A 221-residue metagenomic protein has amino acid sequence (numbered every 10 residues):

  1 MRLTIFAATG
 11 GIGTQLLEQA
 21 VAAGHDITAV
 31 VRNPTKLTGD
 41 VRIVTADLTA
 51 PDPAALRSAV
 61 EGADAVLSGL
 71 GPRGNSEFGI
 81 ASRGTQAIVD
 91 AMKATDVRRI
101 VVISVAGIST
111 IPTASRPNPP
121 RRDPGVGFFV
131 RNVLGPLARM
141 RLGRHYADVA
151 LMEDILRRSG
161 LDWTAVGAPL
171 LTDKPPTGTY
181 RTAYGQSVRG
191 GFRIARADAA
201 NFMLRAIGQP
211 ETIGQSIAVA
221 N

Functional and structural regions predicted by a protein language model:
R2-G11, T95-R98, Y184-N221: Mid/C-terminal beta-alpha module of Rossmann-like enzyme folds, strongest in SDR-family dehydrogenases/epimerases
L3-H25: N-terminal Rossmann NAD(P)H-binding glycine-rich loop of SDR-like oxidoreductase domains
V30-T35: N-terminal Rossmann-fold cofactor-binding loop
V41-D64: Conserved Rossmann-fold cofactor-binding substructure of NAD(P)-dependent oxidoreductases
V60, D64-L67, E77, V101: N-terminal Rossmann-like NAD(P) cofactor-binding module of classical short-chain dehydrogenase/reductase
R73-V102, I108, L151: NAD(P)-cofactor binding segment of oxidoreductase domains
I80, G84-T85, D148, V166 (+1 more regions): Substrate-positioning beta->alpha
E153-K174: Conserved beta-loop-beta element that borders a ligand/cofactor-binding pocket
